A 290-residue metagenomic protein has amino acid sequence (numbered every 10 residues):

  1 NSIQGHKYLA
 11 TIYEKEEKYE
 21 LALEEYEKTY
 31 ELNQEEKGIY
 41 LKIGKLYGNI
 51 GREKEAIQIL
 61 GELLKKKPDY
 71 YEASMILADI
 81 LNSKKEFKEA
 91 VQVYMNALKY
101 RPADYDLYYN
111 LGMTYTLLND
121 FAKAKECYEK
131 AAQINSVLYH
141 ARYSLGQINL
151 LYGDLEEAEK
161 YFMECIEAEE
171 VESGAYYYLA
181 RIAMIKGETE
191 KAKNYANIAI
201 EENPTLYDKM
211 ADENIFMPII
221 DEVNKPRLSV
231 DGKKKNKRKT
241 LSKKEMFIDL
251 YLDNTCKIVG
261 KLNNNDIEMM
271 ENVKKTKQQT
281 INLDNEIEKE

Functional and structural regions predicted by a protein language model:
I3-Q4, K37-G38, Y71-E72, Y105-D106 (+3 more regions): Helix-start (N-cap) detector for alpha-helical repeat units in TPR-like alpha-solenoids, especially tetratricopeptide
Y8, K42, I76, N110 (+3 more regions): Canonical tetratricopeptide repeat
K15, N49-I50, S83-K84, L117-L118 (+2 more regions): Register position in tetratricopeptide repeats
R181-D208: TPR/TPR-like (Sel1-like) alpha-helical repeat modules
